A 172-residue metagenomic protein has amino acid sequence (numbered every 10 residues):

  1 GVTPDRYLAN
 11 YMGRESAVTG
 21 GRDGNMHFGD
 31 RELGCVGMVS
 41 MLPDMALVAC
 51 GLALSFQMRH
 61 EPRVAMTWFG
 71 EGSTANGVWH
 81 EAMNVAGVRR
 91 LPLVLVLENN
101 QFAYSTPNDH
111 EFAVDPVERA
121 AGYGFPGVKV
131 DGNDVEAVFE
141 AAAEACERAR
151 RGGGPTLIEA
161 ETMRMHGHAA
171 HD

Functional and structural regions predicted by a protein language model:
G1-R89, P107-V117, G122-G124: Cofactor-binding active-site loop characterized by glycine-rich and histidine/acidic residues
E32, F69-A75, L97-A103, N133-E136 (+1 more regions): Acidic, glycine-rich active-site loops and adjacent beta-strand->loop/helix elements that engage anionic groups
V64-W68, V94-V96, L157-E159: Structural motif
V78, S105-N108, E140-A141, H168-H171: Short, well-ordered secondary-structure micro-motifs
R89-D109: A short, conserved beta-to-alpha structural element at the edge of catalytic cores that scaffolds binding
P126-V130: Structural signal for short hydrophobic segments within the conserved structured cores of catalytic domains across
V135, A141-A149, G154: Phosphate/diphosphate-binding loops
R148-D172: Glycine/aspartate-rich loop-and-adjacent alpha/beta segment that forms the canonical ThDP
